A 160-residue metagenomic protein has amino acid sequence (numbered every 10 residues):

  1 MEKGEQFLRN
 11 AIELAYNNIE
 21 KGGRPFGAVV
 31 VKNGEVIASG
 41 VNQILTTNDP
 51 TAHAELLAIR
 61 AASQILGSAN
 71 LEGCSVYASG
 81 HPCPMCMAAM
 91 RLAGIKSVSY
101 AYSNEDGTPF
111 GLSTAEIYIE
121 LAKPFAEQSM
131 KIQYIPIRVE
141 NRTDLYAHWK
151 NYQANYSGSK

Functional and structural regions predicted by a protein language model:
M1-N18, R91-K160: Zinc-dependent deaminase
A11, A15-N18, A28, A54 (+1 more regions): Small-residue (primarily alanine) positions within well-ordered alpha-helices, especially packing/interaction faces
A11, G27, A58, C83 (+1 more regions): Residue-level signal for inorganic ion chemistry
F26-G34: Short beta-strand scaffold segments in enzyme catalytic cores
Q43-L56: A short, polar/charged loop-to-alpha-helix boundary motif
S68-H81: Immediate flanking context of iron-sulfur cluster ligation sites
S79-K96: Local cysteine-cluster metal-coordination motifs and their immediate loop/turn environment, predominantly Fe-S cluster
